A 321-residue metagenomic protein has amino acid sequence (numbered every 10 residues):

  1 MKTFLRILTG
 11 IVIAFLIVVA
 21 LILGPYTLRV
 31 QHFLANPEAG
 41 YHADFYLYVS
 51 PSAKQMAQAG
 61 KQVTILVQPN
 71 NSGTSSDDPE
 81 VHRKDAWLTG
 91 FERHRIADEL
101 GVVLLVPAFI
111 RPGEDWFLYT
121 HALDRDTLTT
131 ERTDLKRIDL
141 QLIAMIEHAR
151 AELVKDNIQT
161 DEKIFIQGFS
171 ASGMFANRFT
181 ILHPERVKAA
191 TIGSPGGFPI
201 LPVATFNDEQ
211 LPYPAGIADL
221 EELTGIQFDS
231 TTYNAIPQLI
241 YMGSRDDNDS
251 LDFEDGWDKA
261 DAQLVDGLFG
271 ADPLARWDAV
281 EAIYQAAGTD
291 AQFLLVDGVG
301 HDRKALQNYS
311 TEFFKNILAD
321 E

Functional and structural regions predicted by a protein language model:
F4-G10, F15-I65, G73, D77-V81 (+8 more regions): A domain-start/cap signature at the N-terminus of enzymes
A39-Y41, E131-I143, D272-R276, R303-L306: Phosphate/oxyanion-binding active-site loops and adjacent basic polyanion-contact surfaces
L66-N71, V106, I240-Y241: Structural cue for short, hydrophobic secondary-structure segments
A108, Q167, G193-S194, L239-G243 (+1 more regions): Alpha/beta-hydrolase-fold catalytic nucleophile elbow
D124-N157: Alpha/beta-hydrolase active-site loop
R178-K188: Conserved hydrolase catalytic core segment
A189, S194-A287: The feature captures the conserved acid-bearing segment of alpha/beta-hydrolase catalytic domains
A275-E321: C-terminal catalytic histidine-bearing segment of alpha/beta-hydrolase fold enzymes
